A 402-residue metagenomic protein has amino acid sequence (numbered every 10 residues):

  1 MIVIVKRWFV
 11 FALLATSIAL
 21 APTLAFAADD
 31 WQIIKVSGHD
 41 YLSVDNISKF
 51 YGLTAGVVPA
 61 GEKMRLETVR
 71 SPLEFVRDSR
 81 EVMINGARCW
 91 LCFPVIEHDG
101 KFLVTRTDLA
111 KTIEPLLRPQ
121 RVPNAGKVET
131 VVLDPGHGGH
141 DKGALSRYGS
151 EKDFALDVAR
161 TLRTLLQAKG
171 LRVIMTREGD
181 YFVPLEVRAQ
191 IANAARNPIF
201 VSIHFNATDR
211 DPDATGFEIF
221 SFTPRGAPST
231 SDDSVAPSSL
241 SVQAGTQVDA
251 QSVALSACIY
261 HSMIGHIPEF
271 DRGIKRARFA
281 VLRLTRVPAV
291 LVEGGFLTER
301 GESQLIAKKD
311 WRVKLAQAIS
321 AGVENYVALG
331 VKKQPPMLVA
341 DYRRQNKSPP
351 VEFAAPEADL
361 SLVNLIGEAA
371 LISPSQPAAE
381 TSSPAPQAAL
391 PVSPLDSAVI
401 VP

Functional and structural regions predicted by a protein language model:
I2, L24-R147, D157, L165 (+2 more regions): Primary recognition of N-terminal secretory signal peptides and signal-anchoring hydrophobic helices
I2-A12: Bacterial N-terminal signal peptides that target proteins for export
V3-V5, A19, S373: Residues marking helix boundaries in flexible regions
V10-P22: Bacterial N-terminal signal peptides
F11-L13, F26-A27, T68, G126 (+3 more regions): A generic structural signal for short, non-catalytic loop/turn and secondary-structure boundary residues
I18, V57, V122-N124, R210 (+2 more regions): Sterically constrained small-residue positions within well-ordered secondary structures of folded domains
G149-E380, P384-V401: Active-site-proximal helix/loop segments of hydrolytic enzymes
